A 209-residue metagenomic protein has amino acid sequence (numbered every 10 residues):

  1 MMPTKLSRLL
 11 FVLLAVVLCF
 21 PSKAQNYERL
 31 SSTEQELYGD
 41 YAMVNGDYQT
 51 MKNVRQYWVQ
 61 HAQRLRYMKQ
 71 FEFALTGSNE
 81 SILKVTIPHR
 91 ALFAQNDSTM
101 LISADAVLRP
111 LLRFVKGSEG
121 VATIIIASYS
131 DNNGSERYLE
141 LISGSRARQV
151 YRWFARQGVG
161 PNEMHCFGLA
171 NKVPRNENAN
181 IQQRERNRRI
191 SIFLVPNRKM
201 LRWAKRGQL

Functional and structural regions predicted by a protein language model:
P3-R8, L13-E80: N-terminal targeting leaders that direct proteins to extracytoplasmic destinations
A15, R64, T76, V115-G117 (+2 more regions): Sterically constrained small-residue positions within well-ordered secondary structures of folded domains
Y38-T50, E80-L83, G120-T123, G144-Y151: Short low-complexity stretches enriched in small and charged residues
G46-Q60, S78-P110, N133: Short, solvent-exposed beta-strand/turn patches at coil↔beta or beta↔helix junctions that act as interaction loops
W58-F73, F93-A127, I192: Periplasmic peptidoglycan-binding/anchoring modules of Gram-negative envelope and division proteins
M68-Q70, S78-P88, E119-V121, V159-P161 (+1 more regions): Extracytoplasmic
S130-K205: Periplasmic OmpA-like peptidoglycan-binding domain that tethers envelope proteins to the cell wall
G207-L209: Short, solvent-exposed mixed-charge patches
